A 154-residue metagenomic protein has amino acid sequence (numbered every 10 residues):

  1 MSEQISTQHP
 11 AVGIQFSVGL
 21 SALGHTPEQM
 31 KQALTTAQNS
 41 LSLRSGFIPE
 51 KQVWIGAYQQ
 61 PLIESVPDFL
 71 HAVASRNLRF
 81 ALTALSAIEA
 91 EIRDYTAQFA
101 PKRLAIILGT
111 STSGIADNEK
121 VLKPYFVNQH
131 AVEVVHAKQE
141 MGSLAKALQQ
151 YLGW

Functional and structural regions predicted by a protein language model:
M1-W154: Conserved "HGTGT" condensation-loop signature of ketosynthase/thiolase-family condensing enzymes that catalyze
